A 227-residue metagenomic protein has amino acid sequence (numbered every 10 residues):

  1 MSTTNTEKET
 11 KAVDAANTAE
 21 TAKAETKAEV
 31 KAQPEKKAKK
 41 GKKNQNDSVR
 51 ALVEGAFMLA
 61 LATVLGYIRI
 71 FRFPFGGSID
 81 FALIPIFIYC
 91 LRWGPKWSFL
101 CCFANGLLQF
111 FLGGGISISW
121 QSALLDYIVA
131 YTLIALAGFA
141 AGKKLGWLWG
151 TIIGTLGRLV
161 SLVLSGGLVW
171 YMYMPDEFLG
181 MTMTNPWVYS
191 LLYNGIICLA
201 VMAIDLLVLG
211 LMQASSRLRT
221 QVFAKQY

Functional and structural regions predicted by a protein language model:
S2-Y227: Loop-helix junctions at membrane interfaces
